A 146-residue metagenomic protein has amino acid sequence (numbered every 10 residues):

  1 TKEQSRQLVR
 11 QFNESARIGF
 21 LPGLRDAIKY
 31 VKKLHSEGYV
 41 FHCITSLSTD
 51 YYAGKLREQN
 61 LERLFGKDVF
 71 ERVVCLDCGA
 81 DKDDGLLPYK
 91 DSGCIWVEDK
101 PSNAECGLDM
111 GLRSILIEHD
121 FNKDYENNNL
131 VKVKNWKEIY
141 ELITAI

Functional and structural regions predicted by a protein language model:
R10-C43, D50-K55: Short, acidic loop-to-helix structural element flanking the phosphoryl-transfer center in phosphate-processing enzymes
F41, D50-G54, D81-D84, N103-C106 (+1 more regions): Short catalytic/ligand-binding loop motif for oxyanion handling, primarily in non-cytosolic enzymes, centered on
H42-T49, E58, L64-D83: A short, structured active-site edge motif that brings together acidic residues
V73-C78, L130-E138: Short acidic-hydrophobic, aromatic-tinged amphipathic segments that line or gate anion-handling sites
L76-G107: Conserved Lys-Pro-Asp/Glu-containing loop-to-beta segment of HAD-superfamily phosphomonoesterases, centered on
D84-K90, K137-I146: Short amphipathic alpha-helix with an adjacent loop that forms part of the alpha/beta core around
I95-K134: Acidic, Mg2+-coordinating phosphoryl-transfer loop and its flanking beta/alpha structural elements, shared across
